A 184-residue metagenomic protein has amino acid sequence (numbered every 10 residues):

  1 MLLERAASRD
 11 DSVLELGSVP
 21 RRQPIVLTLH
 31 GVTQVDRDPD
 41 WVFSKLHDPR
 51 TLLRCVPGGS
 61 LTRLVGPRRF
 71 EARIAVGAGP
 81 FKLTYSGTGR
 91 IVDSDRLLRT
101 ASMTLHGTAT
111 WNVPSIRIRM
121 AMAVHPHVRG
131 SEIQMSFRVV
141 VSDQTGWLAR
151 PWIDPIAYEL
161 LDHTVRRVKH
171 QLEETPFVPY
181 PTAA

Functional and structural regions predicted by a protein language model:
M1-R73, G77-G79, A184: Hydrophobic ligand-binding cavity/cleft-lining segments
A6-R9, S142-A183: A conserved amphipathic terminal alpha-helix motif
R22, R63-G107: Glycine-rich portal/gate segments that line the openings of hydrophobic small-molecule binding cavities
Q23-I25, L64, G79-L83, N112-I116 (+1 more regions): A generic structural micro-feature
H30, T84-T88, S115-M120: Short, surface-exposed coil-to-beta transition loops
W41, R54, F81-T84, R99-A101 (+2 more regions): Short acidic, gly/pro-rich beta-turn/loop elements at beta-sheet edges and active-site/ligand-binding grooves
D93, L105-Y158: Beta-strand/loop substructures that line and gate deep hydrophobic ligand-binding cavities in soluble
